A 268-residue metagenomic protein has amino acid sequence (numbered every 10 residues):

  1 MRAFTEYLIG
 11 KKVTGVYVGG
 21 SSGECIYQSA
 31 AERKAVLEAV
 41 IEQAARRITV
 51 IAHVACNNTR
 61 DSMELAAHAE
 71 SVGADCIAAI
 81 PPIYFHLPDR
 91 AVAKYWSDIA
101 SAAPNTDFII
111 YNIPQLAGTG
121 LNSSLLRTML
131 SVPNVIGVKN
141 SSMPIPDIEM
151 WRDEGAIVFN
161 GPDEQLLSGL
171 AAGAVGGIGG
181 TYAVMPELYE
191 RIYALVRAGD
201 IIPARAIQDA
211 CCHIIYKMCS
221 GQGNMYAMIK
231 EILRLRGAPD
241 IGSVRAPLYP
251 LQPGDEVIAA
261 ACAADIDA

Functional and structural regions predicted by a protein language model:
M1, R33, L37, S62 (+6 more regions): A general structural signal for well-ordered alpha-helical segments in protein cores
M1-G118, L233: Active-site beta->alpha loop and helix N-cap motifs at the rims of alpha/beta catalytic domains
Y7, K11-V13, A174, I178 (+1 more regions): C-terminal alpha-helical cap/extension of soluble enzyme domains
L8, V40, A69, I99 (+5 more regions): Conserved, mostly hydrophobic/aromatic
V13, Y17-S21, I51-H53, V135 (+4 more regions): Short glycine/serine/threonine-biased micro-segments
S22, N57, I83-Y84, P144 (+3 more regions): Conserved beta-strand edge residues that scaffold enzyme active sites
Q28-A31, E64, D89-V92, N122 (+4 more regions): Short secondary-structure transition/capping segments
A100-T106, P114-C212, M218, Q222: Catalytic alpha/beta core domains of metabolic enzymes, predominantly
